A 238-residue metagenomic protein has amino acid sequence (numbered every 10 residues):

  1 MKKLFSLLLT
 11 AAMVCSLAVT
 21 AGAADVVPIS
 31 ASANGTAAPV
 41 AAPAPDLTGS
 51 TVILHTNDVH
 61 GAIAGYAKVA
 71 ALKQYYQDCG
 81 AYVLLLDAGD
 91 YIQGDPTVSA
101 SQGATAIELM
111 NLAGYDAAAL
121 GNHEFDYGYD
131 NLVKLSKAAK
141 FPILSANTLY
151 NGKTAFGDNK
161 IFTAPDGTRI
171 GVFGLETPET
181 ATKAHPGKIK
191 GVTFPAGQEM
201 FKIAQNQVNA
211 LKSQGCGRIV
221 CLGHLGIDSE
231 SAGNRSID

Functional and structural regions predicted by a protein language model:
M1-K2, A33: Generic cytosolic/nucleocytoplasmic N-terminal low-complexity/intrinsically disordered segments
K2-A24: Sec-dependent N-terminal signal peptides of Gram-positive bacterial secreted proteins and lipoproteins
V26-A31, G35-D238: Acidic, metal/ion-coordinating pockets
